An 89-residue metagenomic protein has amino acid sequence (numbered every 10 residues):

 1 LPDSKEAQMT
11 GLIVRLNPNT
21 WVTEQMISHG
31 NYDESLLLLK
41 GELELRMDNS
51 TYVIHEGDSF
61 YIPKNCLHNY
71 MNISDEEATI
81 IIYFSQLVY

Functional and structural regions predicted by a protein language model:
L1-M26, D33, Y83-V88: A short glycine-rich, His/Asp/Glu-containing loop-to-beta-strand
K5, N31, S50, C66 (+1 more regions): A generic "binding-loop/recognition-motif" signal
L12-V14, D58, H68: Hydrophobic/aromatic beta-strand elements that line small-molecule binding cavities or substrate pockets in beta-rich
I13, M47-N49, N72, I82: Residue-level recognition of conserved beta-strand positions in structured domain cores
N31-D48: Glycine- and acidic-residue-biased ligand/ion/polar-headgroup-sensing regions
D48-K64: Short acidic-glycine-tyrosine-enriched beta hairpin
H55, K64-Y89: Ligand-binding loop in jelly-roll beta-barrel domains
